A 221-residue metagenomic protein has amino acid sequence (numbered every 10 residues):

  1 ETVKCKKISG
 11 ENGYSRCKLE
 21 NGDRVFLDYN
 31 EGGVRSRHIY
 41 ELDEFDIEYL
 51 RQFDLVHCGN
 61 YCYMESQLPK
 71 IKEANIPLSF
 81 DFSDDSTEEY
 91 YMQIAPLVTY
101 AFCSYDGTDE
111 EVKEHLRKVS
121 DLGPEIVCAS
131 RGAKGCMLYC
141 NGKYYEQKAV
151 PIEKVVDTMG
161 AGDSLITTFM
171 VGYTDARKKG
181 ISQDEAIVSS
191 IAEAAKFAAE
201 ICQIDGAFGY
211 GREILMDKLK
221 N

Functional and structural regions predicted by a protein language model:
E1-D54, D217-N221: Conserved N-terminal subdomain of the carbohydrate kinase-like
G22-R24, E31-G32, Y61-Y63, G107-T108 (+1 more regions): Short glycine-rich anion-binding loops that position phosphate/pyrophosphate groups of nucleotides and phosphorylated
R35-F45, G59-N60, D81-Y90, E110: Active-site glycine-rich loop that binds ribose-phosphate moieties when present
E48-Q52, E65-L78: Glycosyltransferases and closely related glycan-assembly transferases that use nucleotide-activated donors
D54-L55, Y100: Structural motif
H57, Y61-Q67: Internal active-site segments that recognize and position negatively charged phosphoryl groups and nucleotide moieties
K72-E146: Conserved phosphate/ATP/ADP-binding segment of small-molecule kinases
K113-N221: Conserved phosphate-binding/catalytic region of the ribokinase-like
